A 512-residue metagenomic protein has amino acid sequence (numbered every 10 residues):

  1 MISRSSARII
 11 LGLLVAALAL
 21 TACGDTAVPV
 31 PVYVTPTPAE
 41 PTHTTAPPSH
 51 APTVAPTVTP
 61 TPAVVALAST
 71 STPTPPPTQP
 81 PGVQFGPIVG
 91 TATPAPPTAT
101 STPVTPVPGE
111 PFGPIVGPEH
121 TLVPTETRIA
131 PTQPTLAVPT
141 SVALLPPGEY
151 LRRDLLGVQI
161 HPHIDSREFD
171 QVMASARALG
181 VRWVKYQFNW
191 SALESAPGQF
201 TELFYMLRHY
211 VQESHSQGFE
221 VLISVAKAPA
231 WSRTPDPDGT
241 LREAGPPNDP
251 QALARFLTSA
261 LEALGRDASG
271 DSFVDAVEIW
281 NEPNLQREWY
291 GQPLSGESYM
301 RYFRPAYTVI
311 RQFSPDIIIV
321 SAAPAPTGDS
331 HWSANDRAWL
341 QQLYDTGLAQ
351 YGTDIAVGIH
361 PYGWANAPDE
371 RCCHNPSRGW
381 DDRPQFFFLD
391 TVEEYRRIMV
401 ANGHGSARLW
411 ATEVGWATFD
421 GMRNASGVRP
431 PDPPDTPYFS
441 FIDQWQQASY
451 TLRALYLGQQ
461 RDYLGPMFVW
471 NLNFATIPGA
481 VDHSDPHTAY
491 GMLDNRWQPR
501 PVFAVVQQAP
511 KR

Functional and structural regions predicted by a protein language model:
C23-Y150, D432-P434: Ser/Thr-rich, Proline-interspersed low-complexity disordered segments
P134-R182, Q187: Boundary/entry segment of secreted carbohydrate-active catalytic domains
L155-G157, W183-K185, E220-L222, V274-E278 (+4 more regions): Structural preference for beta-strand elements that scaffold enzyme active sites
H163-R177, L253-A263, N335-D345, A448-Y456: Short, acidic/polar
L179-D329, W364, A475: Substrate-binding cleft and catalytic face of glycoside hydrolase catalytic domains, especially the flexible beta-alpha
A254, L261-F273, L294-P437, F441: Noncatalytic carbohydrate-binding groove/subsite architecture in carbohydrate-active enzymes
E278, P283, A425-R512: Aromatic-rich peripheral "rim/lid" segments of glycoside hydrolase catalytic domains that contact and position glycan
